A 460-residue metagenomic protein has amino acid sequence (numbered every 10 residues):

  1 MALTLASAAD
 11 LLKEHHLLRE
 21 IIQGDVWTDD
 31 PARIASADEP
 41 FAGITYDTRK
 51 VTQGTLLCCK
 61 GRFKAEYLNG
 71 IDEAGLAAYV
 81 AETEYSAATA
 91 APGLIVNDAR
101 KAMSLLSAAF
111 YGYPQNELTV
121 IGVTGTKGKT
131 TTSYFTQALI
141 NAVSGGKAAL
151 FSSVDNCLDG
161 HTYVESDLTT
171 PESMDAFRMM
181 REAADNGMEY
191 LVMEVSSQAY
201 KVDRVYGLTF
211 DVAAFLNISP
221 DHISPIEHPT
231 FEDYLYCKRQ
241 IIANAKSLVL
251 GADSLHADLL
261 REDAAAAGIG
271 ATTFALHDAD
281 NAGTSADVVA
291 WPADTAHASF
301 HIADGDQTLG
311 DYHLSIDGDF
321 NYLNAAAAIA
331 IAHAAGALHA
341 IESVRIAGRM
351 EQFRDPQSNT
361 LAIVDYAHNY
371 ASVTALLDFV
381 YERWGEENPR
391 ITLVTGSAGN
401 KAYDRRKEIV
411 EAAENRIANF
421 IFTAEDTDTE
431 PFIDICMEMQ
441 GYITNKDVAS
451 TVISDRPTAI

Functional and structural regions predicted by a protein language model:
M1-L105, H313, D317: N-terminal leader/targeting and accessory segments in enzymes
A42, F63, D404-E411, S454-I460: A short, acidic, amphipathic alpha-helical segment used as a generic capping/interface helix at domain edges
K64, I346, V380-K446: Active-site beta-alpha connecting loops in nucleotide-dependent enzymes
A65, G348, V364-A375: Glycine-rich phosphate/pyrophosphate-binding beta-alpha loops
A87-T89, V212-A362, Q440-A449: Acidic, Mg2+-coordinating active-site environments of NTP-dependent enzymes
P92-D98, A275, S450-D455, A459: Short acidic-hydrophobic, aromatic-tinged amphipathic segments that line or gate anion-handling sites
L105-L248, A252-I269, I329: Phosphate-binding loop of NTP-binding sites
